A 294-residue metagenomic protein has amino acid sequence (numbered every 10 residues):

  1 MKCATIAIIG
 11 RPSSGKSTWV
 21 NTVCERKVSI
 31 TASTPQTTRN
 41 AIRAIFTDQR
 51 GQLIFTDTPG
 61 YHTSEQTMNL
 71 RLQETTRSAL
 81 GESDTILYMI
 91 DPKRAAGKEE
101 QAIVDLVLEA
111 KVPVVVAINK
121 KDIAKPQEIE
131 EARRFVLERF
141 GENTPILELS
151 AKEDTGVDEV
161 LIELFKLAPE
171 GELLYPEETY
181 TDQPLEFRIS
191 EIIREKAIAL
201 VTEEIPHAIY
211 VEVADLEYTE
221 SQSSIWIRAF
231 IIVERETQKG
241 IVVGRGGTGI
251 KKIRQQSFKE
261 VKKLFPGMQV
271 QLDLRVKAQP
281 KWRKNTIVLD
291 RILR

Functional and structural regions predicted by a protein language model:
M1-T5, S14, Q66, S221-R294: C-terminal effector/interaction modules appended to NTPase cores
M1-T85, I90: Conserved G1/Walker A P-loop phosphate-binding module
A4, T34, T38, G51 (+17 more regions): Helical mechanochemical/support elements of P-loop NTPase systems and associated helical scaffolds
C24, V28, R43, T47 (+15 more regions): Signal for well-folded cores of large energy- and translation-related assemblies
P35-T37, P59-H62, P92-A96, K121-A124 (+5 more regions): Conserved nucleotide-binding/hydrolysis micro-motifs of P-loop NTPases
F46-L53, R71-P145, E217-S221: Conserved C-terminal guanine-recognition region of P-loop GTPase G domains, centered on the G4
V112-V115, K121-L185: Canonical P-loop GTPase G-domain recognition
L164, A168, P176-I205, I209-A214: Anionic-ligand binding region
